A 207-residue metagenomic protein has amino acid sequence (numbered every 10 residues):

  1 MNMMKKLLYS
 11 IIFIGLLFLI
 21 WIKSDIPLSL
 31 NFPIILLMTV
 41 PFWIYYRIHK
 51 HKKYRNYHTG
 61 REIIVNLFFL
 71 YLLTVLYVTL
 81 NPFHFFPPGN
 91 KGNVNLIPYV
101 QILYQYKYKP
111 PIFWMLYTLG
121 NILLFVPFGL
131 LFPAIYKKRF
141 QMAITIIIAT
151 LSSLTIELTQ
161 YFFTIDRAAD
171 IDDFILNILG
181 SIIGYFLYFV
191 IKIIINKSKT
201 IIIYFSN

Functional and structural regions predicted by a protein language model:
M1-D166, Y185-N207: Bulky hydrophobic segments
D170: Amphipathic alpha-helical recognition patches that constitute DNA-binding helices
